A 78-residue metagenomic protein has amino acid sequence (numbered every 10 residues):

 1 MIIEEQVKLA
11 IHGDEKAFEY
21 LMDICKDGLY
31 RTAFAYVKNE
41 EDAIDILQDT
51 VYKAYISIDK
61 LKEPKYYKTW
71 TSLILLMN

Functional and structural regions predicted by a protein language model:
M1-D27: N-terminal module of bacterial RNA polymerase sigma factors
K8-L9, Y20, F34, Y52 (+1 more regions): Short N-terminal micro-motifs specific to bacterial/archaeal maturation and metal-cluster initiation sites
I11-E19, Y30-D49: Short, charged helix-capping/linker segments at alpha-helix termini
H12, D27, A35, I56-K60 (+1 more regions): Conserved amphipathic alpha-helical interaction elements at protein-protein interfaces in regulatory, energy-coupling
E15, K26-D27, E40, I44 (+1 more regions): A short, glycine- and basic residue-enriched loop/turn that sits immediately adjacent to a domain's principal
F34, Q48-Y55, K65-N78: Σ70-family region 2.3-2.4 aromatic/basic alpha-helix that recognizes the −10 promoter and nucleates DNA melting
